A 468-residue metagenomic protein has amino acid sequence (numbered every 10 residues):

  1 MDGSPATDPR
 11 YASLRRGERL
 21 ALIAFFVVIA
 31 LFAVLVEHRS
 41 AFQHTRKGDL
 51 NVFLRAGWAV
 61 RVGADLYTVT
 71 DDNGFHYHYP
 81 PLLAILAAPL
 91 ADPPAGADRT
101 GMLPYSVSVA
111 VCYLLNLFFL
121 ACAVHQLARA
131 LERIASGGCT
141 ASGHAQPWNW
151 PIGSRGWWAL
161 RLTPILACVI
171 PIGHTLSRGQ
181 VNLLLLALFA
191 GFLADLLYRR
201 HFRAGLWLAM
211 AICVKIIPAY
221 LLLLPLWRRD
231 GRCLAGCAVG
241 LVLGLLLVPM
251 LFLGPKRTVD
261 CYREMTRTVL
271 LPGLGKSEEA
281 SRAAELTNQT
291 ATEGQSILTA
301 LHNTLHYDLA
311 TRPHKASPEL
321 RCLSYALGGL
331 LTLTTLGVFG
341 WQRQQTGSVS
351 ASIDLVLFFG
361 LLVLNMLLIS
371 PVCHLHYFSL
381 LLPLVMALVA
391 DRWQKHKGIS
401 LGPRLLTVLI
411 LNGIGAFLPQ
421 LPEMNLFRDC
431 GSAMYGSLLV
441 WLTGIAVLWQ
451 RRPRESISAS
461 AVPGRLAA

Functional and structural regions predicted by a protein language model:
D2-R203, R228-L357, L367-S370, L375 (+2 more regions): Primarily membrane-embedded glycan-assembly and transfer machineries that use lipid-linked glycans
L114-C122, Q180-L188, A211-I217, Y377-L384 (+1 more regions): Membrane-embedded alpha-helical segments of multi-pass membrane proteins, especially the transmembrane helices
C122, Q126, A187-Y198, L224-R229 (+3 more regions): Transmembrane alpha-helices and membrane-interface helical segments of multi-pass integral membrane enzymes
V124, D195-R200, Y220-L221, L246-P255 (+2 more regions): Juxtamembrane membrane-interface segments at transmembrane alpha-helix termini
F202-P225, L362-I369: Membrane-interface alpha helices of multi-pass inner-membrane proteins
G347-L367, L401-I414: Transmembrane alpha-helix segments characteristic of polytopic inner-membrane glycan-assembly/cell-envelope
A387-A468: Aromatic-enriched
